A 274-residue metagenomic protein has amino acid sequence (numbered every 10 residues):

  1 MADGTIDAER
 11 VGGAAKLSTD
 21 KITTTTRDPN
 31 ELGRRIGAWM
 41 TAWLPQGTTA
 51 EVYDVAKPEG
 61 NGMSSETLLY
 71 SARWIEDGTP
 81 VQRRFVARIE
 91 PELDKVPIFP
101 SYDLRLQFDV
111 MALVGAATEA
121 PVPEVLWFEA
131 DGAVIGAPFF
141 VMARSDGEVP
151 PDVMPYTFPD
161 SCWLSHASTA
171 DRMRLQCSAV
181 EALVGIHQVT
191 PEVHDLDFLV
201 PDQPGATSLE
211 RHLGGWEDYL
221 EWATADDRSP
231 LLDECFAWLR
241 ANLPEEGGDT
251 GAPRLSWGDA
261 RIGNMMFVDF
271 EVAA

Functional and structural regions predicted by a protein language model:
A2-D54: Juxta-kinase regulatory segment immediately upstream of eukaryotic protein kinase catalytic domains
G33, N61-S64, I262: Alpha-helix N-cap/helix-start and coil->helix boundary motif
Q46-T48, T118, V268: Extracytoplasmic/secreted proteins and extracellular or luminal domains
V55-E234, N242-A252, E271: ATP-binding pocket architecture of kinase catalytic cores
L93-D94, I262, F267: Active-site micro-motifs of SAM-dependent methyltransferase domains
A252-W257, I262: Catalytic-loop of the protein kinase fold
M266-A274: Catalytic activation segment of kinase domains across protein kinase-like and atypical kinase folds
